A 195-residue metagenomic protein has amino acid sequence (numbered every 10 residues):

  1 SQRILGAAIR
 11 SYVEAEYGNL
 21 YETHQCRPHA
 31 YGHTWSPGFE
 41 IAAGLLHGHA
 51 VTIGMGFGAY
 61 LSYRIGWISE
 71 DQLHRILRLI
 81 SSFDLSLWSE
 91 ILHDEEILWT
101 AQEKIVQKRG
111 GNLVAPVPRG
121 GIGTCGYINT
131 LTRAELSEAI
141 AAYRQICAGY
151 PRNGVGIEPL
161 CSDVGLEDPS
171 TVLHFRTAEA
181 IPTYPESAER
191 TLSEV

Functional and structural regions predicted by a protein language model:
S1-E95: Active-site segments that bind and position negatively charged phosphate/pyrophosphate groups
I68-V195: C-terminal charged capping/lid subdomain of soluble metabolic enzymes
